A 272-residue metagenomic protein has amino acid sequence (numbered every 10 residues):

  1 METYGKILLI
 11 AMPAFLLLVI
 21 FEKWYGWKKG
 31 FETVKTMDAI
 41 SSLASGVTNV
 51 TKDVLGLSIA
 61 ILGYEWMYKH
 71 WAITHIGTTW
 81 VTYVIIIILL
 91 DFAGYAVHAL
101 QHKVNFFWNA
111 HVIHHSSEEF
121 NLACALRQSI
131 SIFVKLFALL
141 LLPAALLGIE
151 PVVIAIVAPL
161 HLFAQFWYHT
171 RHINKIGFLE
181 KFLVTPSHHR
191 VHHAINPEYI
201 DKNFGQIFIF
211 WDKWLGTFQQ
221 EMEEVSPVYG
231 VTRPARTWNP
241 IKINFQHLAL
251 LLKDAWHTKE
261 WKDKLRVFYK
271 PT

Functional and structural regions predicted by a protein language model:
M1-F15: Hydrophobic transmembrane alpha-helical segments in integral membrane proteins
A14-W24, I61, I87, D91-F92: Central hydrophobic cores of alpha-helical transmembrane segments in multi-pass inner-membrane proteins across all
V19-I40: Membrane-interface helix-loop junction between the first two transmembrane segments
T33-V50, T79: Loop-to-helix transition at the N-terminal end of transmembrane alpha-helices
V47-G56, G77-Y229: Membrane-embedded catalytic scaffold of the fatty acid hydroxylase/desaturase
K52-G63, K262: Alpha-helical membrane-anchoring segments
A60-V84: Juxtamembrane/interfacial segments at transmembrane-helix boundaries in multi-pass membrane proteins
S226-T272: A membrane-cytosol interface segment of integral membrane proteins
